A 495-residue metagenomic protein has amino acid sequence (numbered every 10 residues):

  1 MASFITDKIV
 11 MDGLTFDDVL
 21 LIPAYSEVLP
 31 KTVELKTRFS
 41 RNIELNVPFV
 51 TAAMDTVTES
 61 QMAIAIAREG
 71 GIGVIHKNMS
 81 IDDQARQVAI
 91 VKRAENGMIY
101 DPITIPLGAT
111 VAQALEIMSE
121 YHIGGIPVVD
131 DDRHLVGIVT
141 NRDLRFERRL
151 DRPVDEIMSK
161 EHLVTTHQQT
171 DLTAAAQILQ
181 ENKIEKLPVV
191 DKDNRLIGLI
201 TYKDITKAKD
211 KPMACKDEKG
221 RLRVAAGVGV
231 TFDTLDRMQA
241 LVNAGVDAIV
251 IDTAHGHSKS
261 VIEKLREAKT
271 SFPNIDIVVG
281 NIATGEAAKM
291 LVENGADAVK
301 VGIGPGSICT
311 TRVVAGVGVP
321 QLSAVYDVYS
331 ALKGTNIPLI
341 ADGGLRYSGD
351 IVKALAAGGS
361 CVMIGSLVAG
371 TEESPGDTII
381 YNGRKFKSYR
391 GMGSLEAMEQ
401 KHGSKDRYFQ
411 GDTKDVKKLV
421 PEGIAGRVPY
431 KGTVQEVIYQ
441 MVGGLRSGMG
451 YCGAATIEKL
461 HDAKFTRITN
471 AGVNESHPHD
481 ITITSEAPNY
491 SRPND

Functional and structural regions predicted by a protein language model:
M1-Y25, I105-P106, H167, G227 (+2 more regions): Alpha/beta catalytic cores of nucleotide-metabolism and tRNA/nucleoside-modifying enzymes
L29, V33-L45, A52-M54, D83-Y121 (+6 more regions): Bateman/CBS regulatory modules and CBS-like beta-alpha motifs in cytosolic regions of diverse proteins
K31, S80-A89, E147-D151, R195-C215 (+5 more regions): Active-site-adjacent beta->alpha loops and helix N-cap segments on the catalytic face of soluble alpha/beta enzymes
E44-T51, G97-P102, D217-G227, A268-A283 (+2 more regions): Short beta-strand/loop segments at the ligand-binding rim of alpha/beta enzyme cores
Q61-I64, D236-A244, A283-V301, A341 (+1 more regions): Catalytic cores of alpha/beta
R68-D83, V246-S258, D297-A315, L345-I379: Glycine-rich phosphate-binding active-site loops on the catalytic face of alpha/beta enzymes
V74-N78, T104-I105, G125-P127, T165-T166 (+6 more regions): Catalytic beta/alpha-barrel core
K77-V91, V128, D132-R148, L179 (+3 more regions): Terminal amphipathic helices with adjacent charged low-complexity linkers/tails
